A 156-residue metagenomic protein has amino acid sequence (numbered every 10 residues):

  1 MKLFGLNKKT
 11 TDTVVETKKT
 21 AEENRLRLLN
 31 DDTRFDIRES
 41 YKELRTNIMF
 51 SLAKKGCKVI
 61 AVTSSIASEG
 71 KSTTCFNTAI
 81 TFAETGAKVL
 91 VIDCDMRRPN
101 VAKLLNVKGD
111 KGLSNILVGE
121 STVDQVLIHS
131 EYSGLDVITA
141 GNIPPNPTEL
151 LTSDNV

Functional and structural regions predicted by a protein language model:
M1-E22, L28: Long, basic/Gly/Ser/Thr-rich N-terminal segments that mediate initial subcellular attachment or targeting
M1-N7, D31-E39, K71-C75, A79-T85 (+1 more regions): Short, mixed-charge, low-aromatic patches
T17-K42, T46, A53, S64-I66 (+1 more regions): P-loop/Walker-type NTP enzyme "switch/lid" segment
T46, F50-V89, C94: Walker A (P-loop) phosphate-binding motif
